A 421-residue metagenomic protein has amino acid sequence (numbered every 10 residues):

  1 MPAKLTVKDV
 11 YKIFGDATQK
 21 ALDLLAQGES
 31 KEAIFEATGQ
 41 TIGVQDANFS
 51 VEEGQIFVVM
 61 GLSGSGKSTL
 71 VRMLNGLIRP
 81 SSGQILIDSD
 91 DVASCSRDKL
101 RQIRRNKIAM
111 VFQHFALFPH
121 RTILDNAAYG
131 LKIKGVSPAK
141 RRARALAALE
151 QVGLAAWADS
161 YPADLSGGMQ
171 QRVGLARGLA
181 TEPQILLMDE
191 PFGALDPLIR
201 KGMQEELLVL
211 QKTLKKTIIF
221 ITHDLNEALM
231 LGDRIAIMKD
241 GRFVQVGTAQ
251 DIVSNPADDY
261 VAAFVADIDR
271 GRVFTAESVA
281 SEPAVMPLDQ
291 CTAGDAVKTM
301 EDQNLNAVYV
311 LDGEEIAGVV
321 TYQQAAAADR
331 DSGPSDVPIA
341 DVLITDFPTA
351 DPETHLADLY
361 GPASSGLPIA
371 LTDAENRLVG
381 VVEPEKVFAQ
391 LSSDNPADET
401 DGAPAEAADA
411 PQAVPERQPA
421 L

Functional and structural regions predicted by a protein language model:
L22-A33, D88-D91, A128, K132 (+1 more regions): Conserved ABC ATPase "signature" region
N75: Helix-to-loop junction immediately C-terminal to a conserved catalytic motif
R105, Y129, S160-A163, R177 (+1 more regions): Conserved signature/switch motifs of ABC ATPase nucleotide-binding domains
R121-A128: Short coil-to-helix segment of the ABC ATPase nucleotide-binding domain corresponding to the Q-loop/switch region
V246-G247, N255, V319, V381: ABC ATPase "signature
M286-L305, V310-D312, A327-D329, T345-E375 (+1 more regions): The conserved cystathionine-beta-synthase
